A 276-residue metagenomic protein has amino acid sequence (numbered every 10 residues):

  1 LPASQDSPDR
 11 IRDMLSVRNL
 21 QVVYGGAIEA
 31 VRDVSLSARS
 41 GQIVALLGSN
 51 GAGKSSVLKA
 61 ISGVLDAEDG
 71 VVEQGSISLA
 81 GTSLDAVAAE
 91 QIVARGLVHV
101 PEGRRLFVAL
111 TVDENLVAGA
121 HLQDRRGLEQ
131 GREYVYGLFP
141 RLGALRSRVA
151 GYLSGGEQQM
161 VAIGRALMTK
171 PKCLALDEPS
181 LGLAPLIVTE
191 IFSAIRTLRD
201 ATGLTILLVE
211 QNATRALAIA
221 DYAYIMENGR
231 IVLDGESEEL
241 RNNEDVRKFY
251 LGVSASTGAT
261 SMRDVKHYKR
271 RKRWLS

Functional and structural regions predicted by a protein language model:
L15-V17, V31: Conserved structural motif at the start of ABC-family nucleotide-binding domains
L47-S49: The feature captures the beta-strand-to-loop junction immediately N-terminal to the Walker
S62: Helix-to-loop junction immediately C-terminal to a conserved catalytic motif
L110, L153, A166-L167: ABC ATPase signature
M168-K172: A short, proline-enriched helix->beta-strand linker immediately N-terminal to the Walker B motif in ABC-type P-loop
T189-G203: Helical segment within the ABC ATPase nucleotide-binding domain
L251-S276: ABC ATPase nucleotide-binding domains
